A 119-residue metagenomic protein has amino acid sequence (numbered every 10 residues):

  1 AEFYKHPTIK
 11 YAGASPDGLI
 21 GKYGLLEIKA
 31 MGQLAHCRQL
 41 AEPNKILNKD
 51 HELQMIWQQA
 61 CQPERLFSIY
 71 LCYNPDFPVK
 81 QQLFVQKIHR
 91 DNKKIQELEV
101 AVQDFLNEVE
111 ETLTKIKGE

Functional and structural regions predicted by a protein language model:
A1-P16, I20-T114: Nucleic-acid nuclease catalytic cores
K115-E119: Short intrinsically disordered terminal tails
